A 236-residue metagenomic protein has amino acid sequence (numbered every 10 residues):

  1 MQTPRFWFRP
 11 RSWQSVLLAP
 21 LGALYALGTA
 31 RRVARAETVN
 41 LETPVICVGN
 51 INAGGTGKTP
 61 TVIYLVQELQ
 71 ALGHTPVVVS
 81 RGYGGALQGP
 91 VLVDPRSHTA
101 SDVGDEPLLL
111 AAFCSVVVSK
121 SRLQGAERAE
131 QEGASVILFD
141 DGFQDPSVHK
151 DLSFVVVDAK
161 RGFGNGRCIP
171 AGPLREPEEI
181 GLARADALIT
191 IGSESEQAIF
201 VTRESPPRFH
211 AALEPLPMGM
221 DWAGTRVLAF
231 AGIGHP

Functional and structural regions predicted by a protein language model:
Q2-P44: A transmembrane-helix-recognition feature enriched in membrane-embedded lipid enzymes and envelope glyco-/phospholipid
L24, T59, L110, D140 (+3 more regions): Residue-level signal for inorganic ion chemistry
A30-H98: Walker A (P-loop) phosphate-binding motif
T75-V79, V155, V227-F230: Conserved beta-strand elements of the Class I
Y83-E204: Phosphate/Mg2+-binding loops and adjacent switch elements in nucleotide/diphosphate-handling enzyme cores
Q197-M218: Canonical P-loop GTPase G-domain recognition
P215, G219-P236: Redox- and metal-dependent alpha/beta enzyme cores, enriched for Fe-S-associated oxidoreductases and cofactor-handling
